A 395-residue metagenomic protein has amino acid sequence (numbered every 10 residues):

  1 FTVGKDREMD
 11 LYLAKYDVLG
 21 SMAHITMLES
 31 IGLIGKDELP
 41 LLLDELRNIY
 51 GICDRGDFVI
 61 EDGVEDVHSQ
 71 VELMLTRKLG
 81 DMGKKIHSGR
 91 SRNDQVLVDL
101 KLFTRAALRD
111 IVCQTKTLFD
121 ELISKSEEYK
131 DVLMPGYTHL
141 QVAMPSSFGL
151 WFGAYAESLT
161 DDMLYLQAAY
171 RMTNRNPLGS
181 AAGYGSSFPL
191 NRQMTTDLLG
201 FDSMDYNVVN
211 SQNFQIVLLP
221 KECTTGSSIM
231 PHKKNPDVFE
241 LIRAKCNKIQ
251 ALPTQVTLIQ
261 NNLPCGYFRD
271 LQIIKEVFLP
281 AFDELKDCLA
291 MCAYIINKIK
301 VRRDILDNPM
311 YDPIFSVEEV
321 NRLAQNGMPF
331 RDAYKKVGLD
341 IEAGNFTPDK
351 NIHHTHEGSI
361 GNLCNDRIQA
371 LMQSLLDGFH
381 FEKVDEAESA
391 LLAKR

Functional and structural regions predicted by a protein language model:
F1-G185, P189-S203, G226, F239-L241 (+2 more regions): A helix-coil-helix interface module used to build multimeric assemblies and to scaffold catalytic/cofactor sites
F1-G20, M230-R395: Glycine-rich cofactor/substrate-binding loops
L41-D44, N210-S211, K336-D340: Short linear loop/turn motifs
K78, M82, K125-V132, F201-D202 (+4 more regions): A short secondary-structure junction motif
A168-N176, V209-V217, A343-P348: Short conserved catalytic/interaction loops centered on acidic-Pro-aromatic/His motifs
S186-P189, V209-R243: Catalytic cores of enzymes that engage adenine nucleotides and/or redox cofactors via long glycine-rich, Lys/Arg/His
T196-S211, L391-K394: Short, intrinsically disordered, charge-balanced linker/junction segments flanking boundaries in proteins
